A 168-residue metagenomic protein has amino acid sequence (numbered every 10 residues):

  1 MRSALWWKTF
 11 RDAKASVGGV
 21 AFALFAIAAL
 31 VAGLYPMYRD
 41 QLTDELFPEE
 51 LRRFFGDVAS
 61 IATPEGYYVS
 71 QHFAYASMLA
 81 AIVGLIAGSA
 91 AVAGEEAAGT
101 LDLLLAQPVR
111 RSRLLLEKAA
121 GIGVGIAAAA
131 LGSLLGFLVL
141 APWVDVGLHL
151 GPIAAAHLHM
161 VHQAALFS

Functional and structural regions predicted by a protein language model:
M1-F25: Aromatic- and glycine-rich beta-strand/loop motifs that create alpha-glucan
S16-R39, L114, A129: Hydrophobic alpha-helical membrane-insertion segments
F25, A29, L116-S168: Secretory targeting signals
V31-F54: Interfacial/capping segments of alpha-helical transmembrane domains
L46-H72: Interfacial loop/helix-cap signal at membrane boundaries in integral membrane proteins
Y68-G94: Long, hydrophobic alpha-helical segments
L85-L105, A119: Transmembrane helix boundary and interhelical loop/hinge segments in multi-pass membrane proteins
